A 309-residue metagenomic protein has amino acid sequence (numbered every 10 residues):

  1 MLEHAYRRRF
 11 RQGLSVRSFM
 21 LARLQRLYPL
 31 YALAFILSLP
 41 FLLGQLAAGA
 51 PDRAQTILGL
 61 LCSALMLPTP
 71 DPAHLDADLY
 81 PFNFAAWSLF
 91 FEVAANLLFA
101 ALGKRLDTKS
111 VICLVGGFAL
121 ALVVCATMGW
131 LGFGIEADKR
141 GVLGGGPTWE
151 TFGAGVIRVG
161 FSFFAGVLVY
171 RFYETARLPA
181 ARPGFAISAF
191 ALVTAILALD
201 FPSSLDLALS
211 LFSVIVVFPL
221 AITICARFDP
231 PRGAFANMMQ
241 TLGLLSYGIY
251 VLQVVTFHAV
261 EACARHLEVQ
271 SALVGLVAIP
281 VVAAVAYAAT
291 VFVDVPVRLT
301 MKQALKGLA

Functional and structural regions predicted by a protein language model:
L2-F10, P40-G44, A101-T108, V167-R177 (+4 more regions): Structural signal for the C-terminal ends of transmembrane alpha-helices and the immediately following loop
E3-A5, G13, R17, L21 (+3 more regions): Membrane-interface helix-loop-helix regions
R7-G44, A54-S63, A95-N96, A154 (+8 more regions): Transmembrane alpha-helical segments and their boundary/interface "anchor" motifs in multi-pass integral membrane
R11-V16, T56-I57, D107-C113, L178-G184 (+2 more regions): Membrane-helix interface segments
M20, Y28, F90, V111-G116 (+3 more regions): Hydrophobic alpha-helical transmembrane segments
D78-G103, G155, V159-F164: Function-critical hydrophobic alpha-helical transmembrane segments in multi-pass membrane proteins
V93-W130, Y170-A186: Solvent-exposed interhelical
V123, G155, F163, F190-P296: Alpha-helical transmembrane segments of multi-pass integral membrane proteins
